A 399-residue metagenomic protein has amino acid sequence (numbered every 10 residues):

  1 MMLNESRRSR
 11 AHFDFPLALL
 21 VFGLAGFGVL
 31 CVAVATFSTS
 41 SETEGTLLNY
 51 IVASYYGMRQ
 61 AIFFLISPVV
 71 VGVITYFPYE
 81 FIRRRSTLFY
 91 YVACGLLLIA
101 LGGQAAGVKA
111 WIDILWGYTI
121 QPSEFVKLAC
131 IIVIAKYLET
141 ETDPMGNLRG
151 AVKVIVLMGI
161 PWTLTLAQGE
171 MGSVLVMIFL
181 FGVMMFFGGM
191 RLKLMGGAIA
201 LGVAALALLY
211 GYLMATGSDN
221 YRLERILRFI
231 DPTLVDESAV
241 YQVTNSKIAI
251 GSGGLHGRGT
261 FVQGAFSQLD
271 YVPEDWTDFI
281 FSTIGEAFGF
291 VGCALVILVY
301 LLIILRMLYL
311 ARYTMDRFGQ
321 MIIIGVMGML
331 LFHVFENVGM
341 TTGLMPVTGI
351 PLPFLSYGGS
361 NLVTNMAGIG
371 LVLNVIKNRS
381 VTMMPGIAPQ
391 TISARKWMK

Functional and structural regions predicted by a protein language model:
M1-R8, F335-K399: A juxtamembrane structural motif centered on a specific transmembrane helix
E5-V21, G57: N-terminal membrane topogenic signal
L19-G26, C31, E44-A239, S282-T342 (+3 more regions): Hydrophobic alpha-helical transmembrane segments of multi-pass inner membrane proteins, especially in bacterial systems
A33-S41: Membrane-helix interface motif
E170-L175, R258-Q263, D275-T277, A294 (+3 more regions): Transmembrane helix boundary and interhelical junction motifs in multipass membrane proteins
I250, L255-V291: Long extracytoplasmic/lumenal interhelical loops at the membrane interface of multi-pass membrane proteins
